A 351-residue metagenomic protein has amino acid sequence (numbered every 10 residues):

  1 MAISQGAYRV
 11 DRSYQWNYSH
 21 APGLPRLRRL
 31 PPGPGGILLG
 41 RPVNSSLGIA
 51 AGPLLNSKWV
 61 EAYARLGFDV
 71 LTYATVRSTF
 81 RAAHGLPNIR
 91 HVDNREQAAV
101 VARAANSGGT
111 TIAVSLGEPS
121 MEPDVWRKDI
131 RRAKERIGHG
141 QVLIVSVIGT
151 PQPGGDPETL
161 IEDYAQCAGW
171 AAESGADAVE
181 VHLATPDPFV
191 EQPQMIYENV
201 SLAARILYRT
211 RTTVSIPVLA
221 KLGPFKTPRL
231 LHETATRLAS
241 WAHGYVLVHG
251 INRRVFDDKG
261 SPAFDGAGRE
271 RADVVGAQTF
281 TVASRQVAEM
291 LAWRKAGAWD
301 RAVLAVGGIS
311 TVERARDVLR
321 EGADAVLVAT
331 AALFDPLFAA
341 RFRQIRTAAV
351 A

Functional and structural regions predicted by a protein language model:
M1-A50: N-terminal basic, low-complexity leaders that serve as flexible interaction/assembly modules and, when applicable, as
Y18-L30, L183-N199, L231-W299, R341: Glycine/Thr-rich beta-alpha phosphate-binding loop at enzyme active sites
P22-G23, A64-R237: Active-site entrance/lid segments in N-terminal catalytic domains of soluble metabolic enzymes
I37-L39, R127-G138, L207-V214, V287-G297 (+1 more regions): Surface-exposed amphipathic alpha-helices with a cationic face
G40-I49, I137-S146, T212-G223, A292-V306: Short beta-strand/loop segments at the ligand-binding rim of alpha/beta enzyme cores
N56-Y63, T159-E162, K226-S240, A292-A296 (+1 more regions): Catalytic cores of alpha/beta
G67-R81, L183-T185, W241-R254, G308-I309 (+1 more regions): Glycine-rich phosphate-binding active-site loops on the catalytic face of alpha/beta enzymes
F80-V101, V255-A272, L319-R320, A331-A351: C-terminal helical cap(s) of enzyme catalytic domains, especially alpha/beta-barrels
